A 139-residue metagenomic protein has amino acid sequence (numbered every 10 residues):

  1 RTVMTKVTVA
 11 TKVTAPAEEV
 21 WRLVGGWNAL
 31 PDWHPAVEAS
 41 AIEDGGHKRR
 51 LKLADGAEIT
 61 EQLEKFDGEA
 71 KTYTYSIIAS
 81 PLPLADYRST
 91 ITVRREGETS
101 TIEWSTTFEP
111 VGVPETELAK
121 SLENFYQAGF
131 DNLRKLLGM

Functional and structural regions predicted by a protein language model:
R1-M4, G138-M139: Basic/polar N-terminal segments that are highly enriched at the extreme N-terminus, encompassing both cleavable
V3-D44: Hydrophobic ligand-binding cavity/cleft-lining segments
E19-V24, L30, R49, L63 (+3 more regions): Hydrophobic pocket/interface hotspot
R22-P35, G68, Q127, D131 (+1 more regions): Short, intrinsically disordered, mixed-charge
E38-I42, K52-T101, T107-V111, M139: Hydrophobic-ligand binding "helix-grip"
T101, T107-M139: A conserved amphipathic terminal alpha-helix motif
